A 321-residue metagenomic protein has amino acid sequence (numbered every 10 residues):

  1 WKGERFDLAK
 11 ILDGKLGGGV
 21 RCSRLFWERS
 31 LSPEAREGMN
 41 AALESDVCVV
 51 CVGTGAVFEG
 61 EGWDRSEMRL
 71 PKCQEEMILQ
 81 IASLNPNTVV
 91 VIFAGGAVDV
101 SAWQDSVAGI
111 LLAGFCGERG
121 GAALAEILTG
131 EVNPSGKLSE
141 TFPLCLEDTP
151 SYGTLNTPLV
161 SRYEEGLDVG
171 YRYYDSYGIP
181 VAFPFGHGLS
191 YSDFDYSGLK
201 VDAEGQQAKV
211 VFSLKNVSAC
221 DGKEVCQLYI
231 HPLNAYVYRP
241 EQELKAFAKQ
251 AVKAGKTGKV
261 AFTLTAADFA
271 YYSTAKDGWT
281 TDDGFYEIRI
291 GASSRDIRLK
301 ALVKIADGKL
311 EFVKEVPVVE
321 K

Functional and structural regions predicted by a protein language model:
W1-L43, K72, R239-E241, Q250-A251 (+2 more regions): Acidic/polar, compositionally biased interaction segments
G14, R36-G53, E315-K321: Compositionally biased low-complexity segments at domain edges in trafficked proteins and select soluble regulators
E44-C48, L84-V89, S106-A108, P134-G136: Loop/turn elements at helix/coil->beta-strand transitions in domains of secreted/extracellular proteins
V52-P71: Glycine/threonine-rich flexible loop motifs
F93-K223, Y229, A254, D282-D283 (+2 more regions): Secreted, periplasmic, or luminal enzymes acting at the cell surface/secretory milieu
A219-Y236, Q242-L244: Short acidic, flexible loop segments centered on an aromatic residue
Y236-T274: Intrinsically disordered, low-complexity Pro/Gly/Ser/Thr-rich segments with frequent PxxP/GP/PP motifs and embedded
T263-S294: Short, surface-exposed ligand- or partner-binding patches at beta-edge/loop junctions that are enriched in aromatics
